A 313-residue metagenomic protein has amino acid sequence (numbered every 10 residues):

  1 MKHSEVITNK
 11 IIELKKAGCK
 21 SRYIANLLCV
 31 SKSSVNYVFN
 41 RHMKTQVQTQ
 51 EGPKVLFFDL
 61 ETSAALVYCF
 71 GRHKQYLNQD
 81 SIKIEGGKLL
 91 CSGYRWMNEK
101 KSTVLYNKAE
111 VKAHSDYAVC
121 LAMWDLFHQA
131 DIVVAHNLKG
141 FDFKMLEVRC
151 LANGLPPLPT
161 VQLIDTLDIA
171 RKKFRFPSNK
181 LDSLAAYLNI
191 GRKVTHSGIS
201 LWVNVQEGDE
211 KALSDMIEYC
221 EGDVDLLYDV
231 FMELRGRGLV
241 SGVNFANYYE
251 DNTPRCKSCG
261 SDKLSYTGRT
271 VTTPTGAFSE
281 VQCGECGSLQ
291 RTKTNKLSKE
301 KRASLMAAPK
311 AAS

Functional and structural regions predicted by a protein language model:
H3-C19: Short, amphipathic alpha-helical "recognition" segments used to contact nucleic acids or chromatin
T8, V134, K180-E250: Acidic, Mg2+-coordinating catalytic module of metal-dependent nucleases/exonucleases that use a two-metal-ion mechanism
I24-A25: Short alpha-helical "recognition helix" segments of helix-turn-helix
V30-Q46: Major-groove recognition helix of helix-turn-helix-like DNA-binding domains
V47-F127: Conserved RNase H-like, two-metal-ion catalytic cores of nucleic-acid enzymes
E99-Y187: Conserved DEDDh/DEDDy metal-dependent 3′-5′ exonuclease domain
K257-S258, E285: Short, cysteine/histidine-rich loop/knuckle motifs that typically chelate Zn2+
C283-L305, A311-A312: Short metal-binding segments enriched for Cys and/or His
